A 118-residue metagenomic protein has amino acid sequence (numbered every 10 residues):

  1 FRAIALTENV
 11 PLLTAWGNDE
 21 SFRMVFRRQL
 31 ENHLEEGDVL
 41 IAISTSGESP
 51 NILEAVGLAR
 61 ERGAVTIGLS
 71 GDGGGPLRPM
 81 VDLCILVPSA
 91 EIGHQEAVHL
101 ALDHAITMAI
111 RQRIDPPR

Functional and structural regions predicted by a protein language model:
F1-P116: Glycine-rich phosphate-binding loops that contact phosphosugars or nucleotide phosphates
